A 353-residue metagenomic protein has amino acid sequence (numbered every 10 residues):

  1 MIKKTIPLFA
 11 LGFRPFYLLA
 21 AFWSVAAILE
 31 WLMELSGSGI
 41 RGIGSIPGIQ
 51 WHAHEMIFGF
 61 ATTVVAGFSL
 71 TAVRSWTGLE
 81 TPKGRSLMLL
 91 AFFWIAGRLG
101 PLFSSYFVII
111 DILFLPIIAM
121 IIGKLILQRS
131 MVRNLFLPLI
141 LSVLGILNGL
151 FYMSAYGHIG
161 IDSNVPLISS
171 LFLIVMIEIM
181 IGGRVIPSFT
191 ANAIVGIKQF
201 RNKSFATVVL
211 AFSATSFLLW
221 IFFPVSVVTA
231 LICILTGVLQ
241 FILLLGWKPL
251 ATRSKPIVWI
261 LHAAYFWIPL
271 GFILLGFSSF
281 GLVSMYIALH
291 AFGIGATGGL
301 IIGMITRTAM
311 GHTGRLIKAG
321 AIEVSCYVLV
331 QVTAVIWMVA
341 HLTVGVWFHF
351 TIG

Functional and structural regions predicted by a protein language model:
M1-G353: Hydrophobic alpha-helical transmembrane segments of multi-pass integral membrane proteins
